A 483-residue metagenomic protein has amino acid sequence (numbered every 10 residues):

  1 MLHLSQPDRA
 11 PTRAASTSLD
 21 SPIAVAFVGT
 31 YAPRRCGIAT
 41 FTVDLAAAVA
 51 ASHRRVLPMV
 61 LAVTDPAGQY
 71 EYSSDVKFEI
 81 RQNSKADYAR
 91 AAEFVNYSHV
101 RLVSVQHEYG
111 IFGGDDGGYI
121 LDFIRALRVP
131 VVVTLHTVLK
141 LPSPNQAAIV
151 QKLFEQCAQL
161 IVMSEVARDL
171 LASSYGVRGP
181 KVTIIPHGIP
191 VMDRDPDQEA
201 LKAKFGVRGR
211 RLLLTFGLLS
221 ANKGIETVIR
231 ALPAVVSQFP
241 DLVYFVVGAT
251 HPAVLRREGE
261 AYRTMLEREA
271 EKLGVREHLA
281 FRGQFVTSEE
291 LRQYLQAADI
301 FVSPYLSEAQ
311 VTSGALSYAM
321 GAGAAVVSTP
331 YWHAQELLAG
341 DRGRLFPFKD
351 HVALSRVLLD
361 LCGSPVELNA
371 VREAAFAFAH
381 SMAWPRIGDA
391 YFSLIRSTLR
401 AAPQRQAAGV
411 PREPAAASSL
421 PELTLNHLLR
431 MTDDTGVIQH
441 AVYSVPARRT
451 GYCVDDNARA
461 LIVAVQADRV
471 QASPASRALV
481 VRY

Functional and structural regions predicted by a protein language model:
F27, V207-K223, I229-L232, F245-V247: Conserved donor-binding/catalytic core segment of Leloir-type glycosyltransferases
A158, H278-Q284, Q293-Q310, A324: Acidic donor-binding loop of glycosyltransferase active sites
V166, G188, T250: Carbohydrate-associated surface elements
R194-V207, L212: A short helix/loop element that forms part of the nucleotide-sugar donor recognition site in Leloir-type
R257-F285, E289, T435: Nucleotide-activated donor-binding/catalytic signature segment of Leloir-type glycosyltransferases, i.e., the conserved
M320-G321, A325-S328: Short hydrophobic beta-strand element within catalytic cores of glycosyltransferases and related nucleotide-activated
G340, R344-H351, D360-P365: Conserved acidic donor-binding segment of nucleotide-sugar-dependent glycosyltransferases
A408-R459, V463, V470, P474-Y483: Low-complexity, Ser/Thr/Pro/Gly-enriched N-terminal "stalk/linker" regions
